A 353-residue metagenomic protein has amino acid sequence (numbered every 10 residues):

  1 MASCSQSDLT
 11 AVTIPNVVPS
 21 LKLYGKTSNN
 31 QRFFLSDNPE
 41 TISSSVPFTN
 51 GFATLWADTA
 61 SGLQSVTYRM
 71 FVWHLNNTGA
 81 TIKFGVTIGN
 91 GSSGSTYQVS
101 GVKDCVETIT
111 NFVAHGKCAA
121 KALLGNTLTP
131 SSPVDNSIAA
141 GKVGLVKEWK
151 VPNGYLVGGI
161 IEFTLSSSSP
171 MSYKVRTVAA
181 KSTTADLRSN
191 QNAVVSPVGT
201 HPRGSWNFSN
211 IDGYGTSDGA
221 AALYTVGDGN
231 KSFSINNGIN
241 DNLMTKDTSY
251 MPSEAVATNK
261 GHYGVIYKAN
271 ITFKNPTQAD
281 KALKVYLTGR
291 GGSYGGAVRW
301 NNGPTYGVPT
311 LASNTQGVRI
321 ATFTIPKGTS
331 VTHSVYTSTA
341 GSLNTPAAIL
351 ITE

Functional and structural regions predicted by a protein language model:
A2-S20, F71-N90, D186-F208, I266: Short, charged N-terminal helix-start/capping segments
A2-S7, S44-V102, L124-R176, D218-E353: Long compositionally biased, domain-poor regions of proteins
D8-L63: N-terminal, Lys/Arg-enriched amphipathic/low-complexity engagement segments that precede the first folded domain
D8-S28, G204-D218, I349-E353: Short N-terminal helix-initiation segments at or just after the protein's N-terminus
G25-K26, V198, T225: Alpha-helical protein-protein interaction elements
C105-A122, T183-A185, G291-N301: Short aromatic-acidic-glycine turn motif
S166-G213, N344-E353: Exposed low-complexity, polar/acidic, P/S/T/G-rich flexible segments that act as propeptides, protease-susceptible
